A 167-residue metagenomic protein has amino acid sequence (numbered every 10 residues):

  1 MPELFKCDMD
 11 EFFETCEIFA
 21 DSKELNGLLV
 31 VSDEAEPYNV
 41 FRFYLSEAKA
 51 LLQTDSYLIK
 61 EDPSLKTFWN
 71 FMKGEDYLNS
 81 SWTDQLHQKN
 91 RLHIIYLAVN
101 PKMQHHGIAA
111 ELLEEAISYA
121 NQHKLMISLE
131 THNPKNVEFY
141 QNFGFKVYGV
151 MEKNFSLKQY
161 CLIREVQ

Functional and structural regions predicted by a protein language model:
P2-S22, H93: A short helix-loop-beta-strand connector motif used in the catalytic cores of GNAT acetyltransferases and, in some
E14-A20, L28, Y96, Q159-C161: Short hydrophobic/aromatic beta-strand element in the GNAT-like acyltransferase core that lines or flanks the acyl-donor
L25-G27, G149: A structural microfeature
L28-A98: Conserved acyl-donor/pantetheine-binding loop and adjacent beta-alpha core of acyl/acetyltransferases and related
R91-L92, Y119-H132: Conserved GNAT acetyl-CoA-binding A-motif
I95-Q104, S128-E138, N154-L157, E165-V166: Conserved beta-strand-loop-alpha-helix junction that forms the acyl-donor binding cleft
Y96-V99, H105-S118: Conserved acetyl-CoA-binding loop-helix of GNAT-fold acetyltransferases
A110, Q122-H123, N133-V150, N154: Conserved active-site alpha-helix within GNAT-family acetyltransferase domains
